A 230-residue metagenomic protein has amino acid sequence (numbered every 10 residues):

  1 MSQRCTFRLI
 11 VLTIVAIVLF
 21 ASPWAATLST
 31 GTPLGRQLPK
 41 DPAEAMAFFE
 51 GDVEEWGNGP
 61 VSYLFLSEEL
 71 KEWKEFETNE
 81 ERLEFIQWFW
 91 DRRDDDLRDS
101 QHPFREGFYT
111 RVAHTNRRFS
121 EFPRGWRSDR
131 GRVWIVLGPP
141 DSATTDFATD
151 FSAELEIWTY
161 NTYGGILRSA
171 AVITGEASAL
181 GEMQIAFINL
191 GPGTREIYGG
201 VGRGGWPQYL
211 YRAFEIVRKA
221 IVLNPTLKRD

Functional and structural regions predicted by a protein language model:
M1-S2, P140: A broad structural signal for short, well-ordered beta-strand segments within beta-sheet-rich domains
S2-V11: Bacterial N-terminal signal peptides that target proteins for export
V11-S22: Bacterial N-terminal signal peptides
T27-D230: Residues within mature, well-folded domains
